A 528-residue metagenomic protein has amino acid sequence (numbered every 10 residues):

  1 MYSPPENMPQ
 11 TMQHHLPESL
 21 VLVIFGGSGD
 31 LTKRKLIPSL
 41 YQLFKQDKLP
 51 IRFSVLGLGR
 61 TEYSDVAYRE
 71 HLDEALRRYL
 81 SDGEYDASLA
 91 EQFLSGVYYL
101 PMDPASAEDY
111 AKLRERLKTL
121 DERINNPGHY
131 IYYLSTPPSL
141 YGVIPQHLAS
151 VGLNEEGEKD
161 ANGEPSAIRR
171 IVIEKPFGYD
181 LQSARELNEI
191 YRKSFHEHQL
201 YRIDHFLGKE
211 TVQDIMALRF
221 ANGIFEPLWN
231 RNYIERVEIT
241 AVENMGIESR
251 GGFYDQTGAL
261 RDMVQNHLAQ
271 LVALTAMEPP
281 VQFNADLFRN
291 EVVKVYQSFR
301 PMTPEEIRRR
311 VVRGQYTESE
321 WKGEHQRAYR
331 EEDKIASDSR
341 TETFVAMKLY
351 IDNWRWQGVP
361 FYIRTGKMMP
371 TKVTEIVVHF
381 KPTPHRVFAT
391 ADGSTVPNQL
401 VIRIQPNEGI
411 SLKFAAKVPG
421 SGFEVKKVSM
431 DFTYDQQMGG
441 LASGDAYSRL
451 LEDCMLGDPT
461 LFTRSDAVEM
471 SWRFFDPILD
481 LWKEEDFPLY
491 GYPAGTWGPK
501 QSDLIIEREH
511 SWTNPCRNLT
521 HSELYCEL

Functional and structural regions predicted by a protein language model:
M1-I173, F177-L528: Secretory/organelle targeting and membrane-embedding segments
